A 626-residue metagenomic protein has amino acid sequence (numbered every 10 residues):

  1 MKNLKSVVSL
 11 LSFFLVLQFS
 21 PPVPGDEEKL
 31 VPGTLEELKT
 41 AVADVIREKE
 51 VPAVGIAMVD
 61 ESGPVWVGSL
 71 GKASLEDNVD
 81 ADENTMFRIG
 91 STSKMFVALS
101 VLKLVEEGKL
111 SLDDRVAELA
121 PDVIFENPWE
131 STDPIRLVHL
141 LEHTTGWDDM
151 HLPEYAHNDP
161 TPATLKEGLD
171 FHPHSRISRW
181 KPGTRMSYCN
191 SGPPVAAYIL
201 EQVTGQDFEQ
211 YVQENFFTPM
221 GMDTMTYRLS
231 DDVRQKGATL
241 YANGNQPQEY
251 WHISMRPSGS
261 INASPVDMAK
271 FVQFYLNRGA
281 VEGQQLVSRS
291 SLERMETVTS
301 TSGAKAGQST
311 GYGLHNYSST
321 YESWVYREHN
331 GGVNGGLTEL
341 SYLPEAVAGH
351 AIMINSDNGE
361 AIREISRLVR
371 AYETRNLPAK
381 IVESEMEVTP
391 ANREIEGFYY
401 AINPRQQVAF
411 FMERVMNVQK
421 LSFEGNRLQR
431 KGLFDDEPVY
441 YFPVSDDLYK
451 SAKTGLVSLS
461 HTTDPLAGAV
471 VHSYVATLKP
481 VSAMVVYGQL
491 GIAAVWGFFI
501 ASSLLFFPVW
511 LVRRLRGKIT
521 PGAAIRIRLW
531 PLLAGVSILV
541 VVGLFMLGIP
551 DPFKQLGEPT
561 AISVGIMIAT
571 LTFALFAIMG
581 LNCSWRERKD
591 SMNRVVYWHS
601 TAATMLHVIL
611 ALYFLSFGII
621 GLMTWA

Functional and structural regions predicted by a protein language model:
M1-S9: Bacterial N-terminal signal peptides that target proteins for export
S9-Q18: Bacterial N-terminal signal peptides
P22-D26, R363, R367-A626: Peripheral terminal and inter-domain segments
K29-F87, K109-S111, I124-F125, E130 (+1 more regions): Short, conserved catalytic-motif segment at the N-terminal edge
T34, L38-V42, E50, V54-G55 (+12 more regions): Stable alpha-helical elements in mature extracytoplasmic
E36-V42, I56, S62-G63, R88-D113 (+3 more regions): Active-site SXXK
W66, E339-S356, G468-S473: Short, well-ordered beta-strand elements
G68-L75, P128-P344: Short, surface-exposed loop or secondary-structure junction motifs that flank catalytic or metal-binding residues
